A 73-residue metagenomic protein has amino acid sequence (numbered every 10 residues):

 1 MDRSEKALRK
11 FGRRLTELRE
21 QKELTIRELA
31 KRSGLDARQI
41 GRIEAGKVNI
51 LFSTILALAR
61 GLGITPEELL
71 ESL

Functional and structural regions predicted by a protein language model:
M1-K10: A detector for short, charged/polar N-terminal pre-domain segments
R13-R32, A57: Short basic helix-loop element that most often maps to the first helix and adjoining turn of HTH DNA-binding modules
L15, L29-A30, I40-I43, L69: Conserved hydrophobic/aromatic packing and binding residues within compact polymer-binding modules
Q21, R32, K47-I50, G61: Helix-turn-helix/winged-helix DNA-binding modules
G34-V48: Recognition helix of helix-turn-helix/homeodomain-like DNA-binding domains that insert into the DNA major groove
S53-E68: DNA major-groove recognition helix of helix-turn-helix/homeodomain DNA-binding modules
S72: Conserved short acidic donor-positioning loop in nucleotide-sugar-dependent glycosyltransferases
